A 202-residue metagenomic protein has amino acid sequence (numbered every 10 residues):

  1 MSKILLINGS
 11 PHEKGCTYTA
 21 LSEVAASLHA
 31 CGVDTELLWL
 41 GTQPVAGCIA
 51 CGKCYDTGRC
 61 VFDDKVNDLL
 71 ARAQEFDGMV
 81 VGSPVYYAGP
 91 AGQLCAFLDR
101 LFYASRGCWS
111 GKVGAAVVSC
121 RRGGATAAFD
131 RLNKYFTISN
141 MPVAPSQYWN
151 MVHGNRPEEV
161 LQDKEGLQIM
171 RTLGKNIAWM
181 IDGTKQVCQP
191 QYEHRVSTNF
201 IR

Functional and structural regions predicted by a protein language model:
S2-C31: N-terminal beta1-alpha1 ligand-phosphate binding loop
A26-V33, F102-R106, K134-M141, K175-V187: Generic secondary-structure signature for well-ordered alpha-helical cores
V33-Q43: A short beta-strand-loop structural module common to alpha/beta enzyme folds
Q43-A73, S197-R202: Cysteine-cluster motifs in flexible loop/terminal segments that predominantly coordinate metals
G58-Y148: Helix-loop-strand module that forms the ligand-binding subsite of alpha/beta enzymes
P142-R202: Glycine-rich phosphate/pyrophosphate-binding loop and the adjoining helix
